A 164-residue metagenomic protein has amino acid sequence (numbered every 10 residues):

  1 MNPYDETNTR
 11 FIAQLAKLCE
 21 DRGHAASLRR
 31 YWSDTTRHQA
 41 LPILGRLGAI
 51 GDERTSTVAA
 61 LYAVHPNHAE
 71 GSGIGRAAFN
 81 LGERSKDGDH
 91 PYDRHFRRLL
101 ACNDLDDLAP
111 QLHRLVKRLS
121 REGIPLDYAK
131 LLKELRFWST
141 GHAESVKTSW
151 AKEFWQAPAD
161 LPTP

Functional and structural regions predicted by a protein language model:
T7-T57, H65-P164: Basic, alpha-helical nucleic-acid-binding regions used in initiation and control of genome expression
